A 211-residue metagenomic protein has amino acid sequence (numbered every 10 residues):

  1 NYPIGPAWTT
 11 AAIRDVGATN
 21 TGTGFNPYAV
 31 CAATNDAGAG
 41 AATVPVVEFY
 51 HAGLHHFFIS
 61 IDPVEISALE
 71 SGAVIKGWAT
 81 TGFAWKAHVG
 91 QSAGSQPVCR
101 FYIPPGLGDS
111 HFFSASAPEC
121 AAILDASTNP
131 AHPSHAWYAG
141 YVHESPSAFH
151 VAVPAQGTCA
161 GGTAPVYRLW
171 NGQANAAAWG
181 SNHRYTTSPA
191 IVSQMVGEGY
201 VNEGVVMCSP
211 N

Functional and structural regions predicted by a protein language model:
N1-N211: Extracellular glycan-binding segments that recognize GlcNAc-based cell-wall polysaccharides
